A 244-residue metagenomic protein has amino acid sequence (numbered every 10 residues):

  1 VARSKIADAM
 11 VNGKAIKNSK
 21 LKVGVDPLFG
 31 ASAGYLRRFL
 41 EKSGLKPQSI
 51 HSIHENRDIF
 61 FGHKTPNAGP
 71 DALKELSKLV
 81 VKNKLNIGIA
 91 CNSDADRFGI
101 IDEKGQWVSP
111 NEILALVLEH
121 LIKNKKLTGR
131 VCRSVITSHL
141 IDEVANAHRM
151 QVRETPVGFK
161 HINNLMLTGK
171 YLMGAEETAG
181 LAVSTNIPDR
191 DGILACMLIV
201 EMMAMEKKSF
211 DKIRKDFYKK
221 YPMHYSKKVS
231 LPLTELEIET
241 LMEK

Functional and structural regions predicted by a protein language model:
V1-V81: Gly/Ser/Thr-enriched, mixed-charge loops and adjacent short helices that form phosphate/oxyanion-binding elements
A7-M10, D26, L73-S77, I89 (+5 more regions): Buried hydrophobic positions in well-ordered alpha/beta secondary-structure cores of metabolic enzymes
V25, S52-H54, A90-C91, I100 (+4 more regions): General beta-strand structural signal in soluble alpha/beta enzymes
P27, H63-A68, G105-S109, C132 (+3 more regions): Alpha-helix capping and helix-loop boundary segments enriched in small/acidic/polar residues
G34-F39, G62-P66, F98-E103, I141-A147 (+2 more regions): Short acidic, glycine/serine/threonine-rich loops at helix termini
K42, E75-R149: Replace "Mg2+/Mn2+-dependent" with "divalent metal-dependent
H54-D58, E112-A115, P156-H161, A179: Short, acidic/turn-prone active-site loops that include or flank metal/cofactor- and phosphate-binding residues
I87, L127-K244: Phosphate-binding and adjacent anionic-ligand microenvironments
